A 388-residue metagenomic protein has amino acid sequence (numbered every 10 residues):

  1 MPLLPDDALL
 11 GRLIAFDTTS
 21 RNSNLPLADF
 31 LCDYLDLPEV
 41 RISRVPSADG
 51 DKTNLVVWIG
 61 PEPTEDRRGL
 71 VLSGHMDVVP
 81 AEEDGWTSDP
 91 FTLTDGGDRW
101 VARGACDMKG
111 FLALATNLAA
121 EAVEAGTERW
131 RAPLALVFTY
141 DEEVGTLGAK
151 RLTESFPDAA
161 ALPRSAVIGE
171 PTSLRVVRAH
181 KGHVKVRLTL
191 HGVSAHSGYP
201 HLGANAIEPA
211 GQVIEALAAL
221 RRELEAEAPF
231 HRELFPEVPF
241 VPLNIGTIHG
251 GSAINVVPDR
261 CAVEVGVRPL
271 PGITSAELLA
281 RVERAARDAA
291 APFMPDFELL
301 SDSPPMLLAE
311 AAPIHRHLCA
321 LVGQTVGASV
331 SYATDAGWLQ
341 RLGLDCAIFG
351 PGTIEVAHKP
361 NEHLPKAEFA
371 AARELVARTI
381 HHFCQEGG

Functional and structural regions predicted by a protein language model:
M1, A48, R187-G388: Metal-dependent amide/peptide-bond hydrolase catalytic core, centered on the "pita-bread" metallohydrolase fold
M1-V101, A105, E121-W130, T353: Acidic/His- and Gly-rich active-site-bordering loop/insert found across diverse amide/peptide-bond hydrolases
L13, D17, E170, A210 (+1 more regions): Residue-level signal for inorganic ion chemistry
K52, T146, R175, P305-L307 (+1 more regions): Generic structural signal for helix capping and beta-alpha/helix-loop junctions
N54, R129, P133, R260-E264: Intrinsic-disorder/low-complexity, polar/charged segments enriched in Ser/Thr/Lys/Arg/Asp/Glu/Gln
D77-A81, D141-E143, V193, L270-G272: Short coil/turn motifs at secondary-structure junctions
G97, C106-A219, P239, H358 (+1 more regions): Fold-level recognition of mixed alpha/beta catalytic cores in primary-metabolism enzymes, strongest
